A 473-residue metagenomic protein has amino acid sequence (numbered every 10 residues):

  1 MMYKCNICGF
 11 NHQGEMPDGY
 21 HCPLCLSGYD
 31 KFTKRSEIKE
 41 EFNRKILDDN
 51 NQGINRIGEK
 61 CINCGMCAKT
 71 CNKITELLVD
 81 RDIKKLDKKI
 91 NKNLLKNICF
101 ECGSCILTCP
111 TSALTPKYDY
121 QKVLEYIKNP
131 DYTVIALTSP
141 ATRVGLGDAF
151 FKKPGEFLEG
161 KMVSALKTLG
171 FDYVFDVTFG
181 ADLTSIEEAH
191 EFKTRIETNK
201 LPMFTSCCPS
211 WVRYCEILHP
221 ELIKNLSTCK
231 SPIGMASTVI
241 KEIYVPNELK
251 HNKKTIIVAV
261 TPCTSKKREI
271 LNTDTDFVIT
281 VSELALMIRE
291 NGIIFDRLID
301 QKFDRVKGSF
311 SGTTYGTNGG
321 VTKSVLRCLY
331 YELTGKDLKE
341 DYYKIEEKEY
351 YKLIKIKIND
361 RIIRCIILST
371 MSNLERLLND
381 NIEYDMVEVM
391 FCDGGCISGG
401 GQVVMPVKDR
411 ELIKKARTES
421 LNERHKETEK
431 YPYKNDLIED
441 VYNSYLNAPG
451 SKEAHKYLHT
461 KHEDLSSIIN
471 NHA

Functional and structural regions predicted by a protein language model:
M1-H12, R35-Q52, C67-I90, P232-T238 (+1 more regions): Short, charged low-complexity linear segments at domain edges
M2, I7-I38, N55-D87, F100 (+1 more regions): Iron-sulfur cluster-binding cysteine motifs and their immediate structural context in ferredoxin-like electron-transfer
H21-K34, E40-N50, L86-C99, K122-T138 (+2 more regions): Short microdomains enriched in Cys/His and/or Lys/Arg
D49, E59, N97, P154-G155 (+1 more regions): Residues that cap or flank secondary-structure elements
G53, N63, E101, L158-K161 (+1 more regions): Residue-level preference for nonpolar/small residues embedded in alpha-helices
I54-N55, K92-N93, D148-F151: Short, contiguous strand/loop micro-motifs
I57, L95, A236-V239: Short, hydrophobic/aromatic alpha-helical segments in well-folded domains
P116-A473: Iron-sulfur-associated redox domains of electron-transfer enzymes in respiratory and anaerobic energy metabolism
